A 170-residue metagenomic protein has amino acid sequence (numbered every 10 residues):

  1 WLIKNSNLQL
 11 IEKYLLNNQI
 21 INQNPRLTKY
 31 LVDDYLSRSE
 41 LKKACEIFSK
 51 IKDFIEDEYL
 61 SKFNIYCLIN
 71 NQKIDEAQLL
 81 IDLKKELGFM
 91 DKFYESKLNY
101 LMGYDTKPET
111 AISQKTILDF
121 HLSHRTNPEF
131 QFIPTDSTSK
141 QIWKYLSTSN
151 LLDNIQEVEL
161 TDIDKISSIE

Functional and structural regions predicted by a protein language model:
W1, Y30-Y35, C67-L68: Residue-level signature for tetratricopeptide repeat
W1-N7: Alpha-helical segment of the N-proximal tetratricopeptide repeat
N5, R38-S39, N71-Q72: Structural motif corresponding to the intra-repeat A-B loop/turn of tetratricopeptide repeats
L8-I11, K43-C45, I74-L80: Solenoid-repeat scaffolds in large eukaryotic assemblies
L15-Q23, I47-D57, D82-M90, F120-S123 (+1 more regions): Solenoid-like repeat scaffolds
N22-L27, F54-F63, L87-A111, R125 (+1 more regions): Boundary/linker segments of alpha-helical solenoid repeat arrays
F48, L60-L68: Hydrophobic transmembrane helix bundles of membrane-integrated enzymes that assemble and modify cell-envelope
S96-E170: Long, internal scaffold/assembly segments composed of regular secondary structure
